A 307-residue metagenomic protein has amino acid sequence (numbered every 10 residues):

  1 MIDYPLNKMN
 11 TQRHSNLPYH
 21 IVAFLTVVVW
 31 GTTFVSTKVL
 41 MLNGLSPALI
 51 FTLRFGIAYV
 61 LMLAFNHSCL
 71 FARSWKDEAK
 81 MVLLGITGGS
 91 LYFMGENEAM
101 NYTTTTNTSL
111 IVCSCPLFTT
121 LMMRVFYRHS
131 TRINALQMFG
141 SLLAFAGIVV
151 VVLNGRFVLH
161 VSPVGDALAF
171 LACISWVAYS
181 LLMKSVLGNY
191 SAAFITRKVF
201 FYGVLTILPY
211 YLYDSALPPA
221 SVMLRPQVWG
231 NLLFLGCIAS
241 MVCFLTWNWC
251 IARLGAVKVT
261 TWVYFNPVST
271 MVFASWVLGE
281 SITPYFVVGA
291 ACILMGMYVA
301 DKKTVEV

Functional and structural regions predicted by a protein language model:
I2-L49, L53, I86, L159-S185 (+1 more regions): Glycine-/small-residue-enriched transmembrane alpha-helix faces in small-molecule transporters and effluxers
N10, T32, S36-V39, A58-S74 (+5 more regions): Membrane-interface helix-cap regions at the ends of transmembrane helices in multi-pass membrane proteins
S15-H20, N43-A48, T52, R73-A79 (+3 more regions): Juxtamembrane helix-entry segments on the extracytoplasmic side of multipass membrane proteins
A23, L53, G89, F93 (+3 more regions): Helix-helix packing/entry segments at the starts of transmembrane helices
T33-F34, L63-V112, A146-V150, G236-L254: Specific transmembrane alpha-helical segments of multi-pass solute transporters/efflux pumps, especially DMT/EamA
L40, I50, R54, A99 (+8 more regions): Hydrophobic/aromatic residues within transmembrane alpha-helices of multi-pass small-molecule transporters
M62, T119-L121, F126, V158-P218 (+1 more regions): Transmembrane alpha-helical segments that form core, pore/gating elements of small-molecule transporters/exporters
M62, V82, S114, M122 (+4 more regions): Hydrophobic transmembrane alpha-helices of multi-pass small-molecule transport proteins
